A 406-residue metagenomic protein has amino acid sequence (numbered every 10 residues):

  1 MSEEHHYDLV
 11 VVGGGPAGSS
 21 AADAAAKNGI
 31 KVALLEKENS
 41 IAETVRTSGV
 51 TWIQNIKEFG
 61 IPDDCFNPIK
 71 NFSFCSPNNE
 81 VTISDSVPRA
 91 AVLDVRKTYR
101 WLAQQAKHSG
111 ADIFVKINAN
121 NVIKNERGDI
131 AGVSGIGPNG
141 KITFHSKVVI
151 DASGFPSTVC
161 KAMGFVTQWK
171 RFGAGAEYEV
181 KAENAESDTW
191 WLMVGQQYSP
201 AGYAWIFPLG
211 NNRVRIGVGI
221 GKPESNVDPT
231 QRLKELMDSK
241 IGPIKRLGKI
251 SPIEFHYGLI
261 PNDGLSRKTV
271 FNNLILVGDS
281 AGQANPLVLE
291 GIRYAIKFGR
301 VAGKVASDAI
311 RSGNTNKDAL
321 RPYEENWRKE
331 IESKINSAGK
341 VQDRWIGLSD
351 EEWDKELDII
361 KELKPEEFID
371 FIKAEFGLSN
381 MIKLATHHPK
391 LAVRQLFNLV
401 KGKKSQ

Functional and structural regions predicted by a protein language model:
E3-A17: Beta1/beta-strand and adjacent pyrophosphate-binding region of the FAD-binding site in flavoprotein oxidoreductases
V10, G14, A26-V45: Glycine-rich FAD pyrophosphate-binding loop
A17, S40, P156: Conserved Rossmann-like nucleotide-cofactor binding loop
A24, E38-S73: N-terminal FAD cofactor-binding segment of flavoenzymes
V45-G49, V92, Y203, A281-R293: Glycine-rich phosphate/pyrophosphate-binding beta-alpha loops
Q105-K245, P261: Predominantly flavin-linked oxidoreductase catalytic cores and closely associated redox partners
N118, E224-V305, A309-R311, K317-D318: FAD/FMN-dependent oxidoreductases across multiple families
S307-Q406: C-terminal helical "tail/cap" subdomain of flavin- and related membrane-associated enzymes
